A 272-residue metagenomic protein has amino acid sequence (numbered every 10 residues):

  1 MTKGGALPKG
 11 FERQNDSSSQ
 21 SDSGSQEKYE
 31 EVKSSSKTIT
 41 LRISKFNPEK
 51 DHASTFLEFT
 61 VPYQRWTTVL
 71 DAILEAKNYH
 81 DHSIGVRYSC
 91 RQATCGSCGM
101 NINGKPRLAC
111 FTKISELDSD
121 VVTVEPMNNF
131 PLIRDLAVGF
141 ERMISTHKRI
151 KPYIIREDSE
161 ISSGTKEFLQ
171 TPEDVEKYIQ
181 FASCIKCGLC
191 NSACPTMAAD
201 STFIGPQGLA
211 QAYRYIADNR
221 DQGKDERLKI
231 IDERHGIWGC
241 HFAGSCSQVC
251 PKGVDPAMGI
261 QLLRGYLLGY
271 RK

Functional and structural regions predicted by a protein language model:
T2-T146, P172-K177, F181-A182, C187 (+4 more regions): Iron-sulfur-associated redox domains of electron-transfer enzymes in respiratory and anaerobic energy metabolism
T67-H82, E125-K272: Ferredoxin-type iron-sulfur electron-transfer modules in oxidoreductases and energy-metabolism complexes
